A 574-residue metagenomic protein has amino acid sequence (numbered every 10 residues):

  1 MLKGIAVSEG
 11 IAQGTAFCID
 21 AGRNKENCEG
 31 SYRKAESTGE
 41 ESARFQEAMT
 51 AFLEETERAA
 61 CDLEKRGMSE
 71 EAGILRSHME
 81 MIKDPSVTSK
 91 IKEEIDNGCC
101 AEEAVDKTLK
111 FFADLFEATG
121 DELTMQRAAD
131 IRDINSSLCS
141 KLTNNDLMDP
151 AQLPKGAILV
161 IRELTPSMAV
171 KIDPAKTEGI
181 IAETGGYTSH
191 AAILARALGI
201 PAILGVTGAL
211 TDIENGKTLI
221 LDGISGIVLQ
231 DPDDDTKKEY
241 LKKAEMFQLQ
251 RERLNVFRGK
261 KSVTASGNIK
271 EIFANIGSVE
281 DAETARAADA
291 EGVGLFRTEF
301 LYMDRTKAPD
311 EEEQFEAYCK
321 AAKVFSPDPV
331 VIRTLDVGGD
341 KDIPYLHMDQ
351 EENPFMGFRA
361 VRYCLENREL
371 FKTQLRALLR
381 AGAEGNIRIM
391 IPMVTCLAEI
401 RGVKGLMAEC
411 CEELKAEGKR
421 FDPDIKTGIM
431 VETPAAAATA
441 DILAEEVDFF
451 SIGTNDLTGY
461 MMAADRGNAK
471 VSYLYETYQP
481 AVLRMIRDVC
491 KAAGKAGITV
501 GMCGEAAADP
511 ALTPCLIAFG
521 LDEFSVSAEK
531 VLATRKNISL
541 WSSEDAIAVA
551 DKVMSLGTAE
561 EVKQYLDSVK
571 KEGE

Functional and structural regions predicted by a protein language model:
M1-V324, V330-V337, N367, Q374-L375 (+6 more regions): Non-catalytic, soluble scaffold/interaction modules
R251-E574: Conserved alpha/beta-domain cores
